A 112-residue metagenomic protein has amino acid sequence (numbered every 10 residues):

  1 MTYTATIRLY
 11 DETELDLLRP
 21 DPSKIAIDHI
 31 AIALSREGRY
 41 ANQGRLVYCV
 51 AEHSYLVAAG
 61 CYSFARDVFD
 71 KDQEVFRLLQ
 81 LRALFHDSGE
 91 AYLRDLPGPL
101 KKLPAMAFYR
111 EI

Functional and structural regions predicted by a protein language model:
M1-I112: Metal-dependent phosphohydrolase cores
